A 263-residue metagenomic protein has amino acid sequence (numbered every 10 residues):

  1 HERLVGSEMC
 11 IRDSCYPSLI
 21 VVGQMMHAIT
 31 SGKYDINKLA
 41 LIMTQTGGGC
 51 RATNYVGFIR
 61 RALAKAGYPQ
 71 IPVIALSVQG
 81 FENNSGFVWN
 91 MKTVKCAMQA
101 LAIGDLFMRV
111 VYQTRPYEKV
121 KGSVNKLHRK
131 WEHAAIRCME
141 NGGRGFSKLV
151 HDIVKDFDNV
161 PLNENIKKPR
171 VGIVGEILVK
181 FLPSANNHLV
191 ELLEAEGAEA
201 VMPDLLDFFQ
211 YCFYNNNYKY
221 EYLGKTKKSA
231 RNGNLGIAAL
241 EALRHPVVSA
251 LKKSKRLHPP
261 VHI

Functional and structural regions predicted by a protein language model:
H1-G6, I11: Single conserved hydrophobic/aromatic residue that forms the stacking wall/gate of nucleotide- or nucleobase-binding
V5-S7, Q70-G80, E199-F209: A generic structural motif
E8, A40-Q45, G172-G175: Glycine- and acidic
S14-S31: Glycine-rich, highly charged phosphate/nucleotide-binding loops
C15-Y16, Q45-G57, G175-S184, D207: Gly/Ser/Thr-rich loops at beta-strand to alpha-helix junctions that form or flank small-molecule/cofactor-binding
V21-M26, V56, L149-K155: Conserved alpha/beta core surface patches that mediate binding of polyanionic ligands
H27-W89: N-terminal glycine-rich phosphate/adenylate-binding segment common to multiple enzyme folds
V88-I263: A charged, amphipathic alpha-helical module
